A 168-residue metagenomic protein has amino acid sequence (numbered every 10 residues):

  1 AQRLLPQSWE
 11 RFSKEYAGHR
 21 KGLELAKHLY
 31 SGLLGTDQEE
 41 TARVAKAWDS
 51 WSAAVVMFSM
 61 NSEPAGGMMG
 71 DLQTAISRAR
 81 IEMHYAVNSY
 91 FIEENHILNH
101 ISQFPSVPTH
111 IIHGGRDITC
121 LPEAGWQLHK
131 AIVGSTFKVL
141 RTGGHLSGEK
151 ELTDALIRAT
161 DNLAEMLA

Functional and structural regions predicted by a protein language model:
Q2-H100: Alpha/beta-hydrolase
H28, A47, I81, Q127 (+1 more regions): Alpha-helical elements of Rossmann-like donor-binding domains used by nucleotide-donor carbohydrate transfer enzymes
E93, I118-A124: Conserved alpha/beta-hydrolase "acid-adjacent" motif
S102-S106, A131-I132: Short, conserved loop/helix-junction motifs that constitute active-site signature segments in enzyme catalytic cores
F104-P105, I111-H113, D117: Short beta-strand/loop motif that positions the catalytic acidic residue of the alpha/beta-hydrolase fold
P108-H110, T136-F137: Beta-sheet entry/capping signal
P122-T136: Active-site-adjacent alpha-helix of alpha/beta-hydrolase-fold enzymes
S135-A168: Catalytic active-site module of serine/aspartate enzymes centered on a nucleophile-bearing elbow/loop
